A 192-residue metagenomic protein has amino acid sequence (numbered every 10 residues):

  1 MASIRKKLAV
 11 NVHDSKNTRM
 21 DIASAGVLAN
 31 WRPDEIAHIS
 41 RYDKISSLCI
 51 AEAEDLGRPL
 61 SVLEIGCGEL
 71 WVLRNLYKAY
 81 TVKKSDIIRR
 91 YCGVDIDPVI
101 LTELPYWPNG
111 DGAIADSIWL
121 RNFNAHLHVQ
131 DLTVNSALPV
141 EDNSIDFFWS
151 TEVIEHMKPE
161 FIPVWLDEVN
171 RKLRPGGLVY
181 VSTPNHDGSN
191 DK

Functional and structural regions predicted by a protein language model:
R5-S40, E103-F123, V129-A137, W149-S150 (+2 more regions): S-adenosyl-L-methionine-dependent methyltransferase catalytic module, highlighting the catalytic core
H38-R58, N75: Conserved alpha-helix/loop element of class I SAM-dependent methyltransferases that forms part of the SAM/SAH-binding
P59-G68: Conserved class I S-adenosyl-L-methionine
E69-D86: Conserved SAM-binding loop of SAM-dependent methyltransferases across substrates and taxa, primarily the Class I
R90-D95: Conserved SAM-binding motif I beta-strand of class I
D97-V99: Conserved SAM/SAH-binding beta-strand->alpha-helix loop
S144-E152: Short SAM/SAH-binding signature in class I
